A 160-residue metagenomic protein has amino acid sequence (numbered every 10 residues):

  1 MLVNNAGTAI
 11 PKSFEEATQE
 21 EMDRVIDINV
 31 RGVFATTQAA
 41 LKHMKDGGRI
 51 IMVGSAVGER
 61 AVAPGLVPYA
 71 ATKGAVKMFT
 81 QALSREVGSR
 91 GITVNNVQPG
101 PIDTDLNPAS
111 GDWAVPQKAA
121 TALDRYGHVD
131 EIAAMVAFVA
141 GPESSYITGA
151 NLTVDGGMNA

Functional and structural regions predicted by a protein language model:
S13-F14, E21-D23, Q117: Substrate-binding pocket helix/loop in short-chain dehydrogenase/reductase
A17, A61-A70, A82: Active-site loop-to-helix junction immediately N-terminal to the catalytic Tyr of the SDR YXXXK motif in Rossmann-fold
T37, T72, T80: Active-site helix of classical SDR
K42, R85-S89, S145: Alpha-helical segment proximal to the catalytic Tyr-Lys
H43, R125-V154, N159: C-terminal substrate-recognition "lid" of short-chain dehydrogenase/reductases
S55: Residue(s) in the substrate-gating loop at a strand-loop-helix junction that position the organic substrate next
E59, V94, Q98-A109: Short, flexible catalytic-loop segment of classical short-chain dehydrogenase/reductase
